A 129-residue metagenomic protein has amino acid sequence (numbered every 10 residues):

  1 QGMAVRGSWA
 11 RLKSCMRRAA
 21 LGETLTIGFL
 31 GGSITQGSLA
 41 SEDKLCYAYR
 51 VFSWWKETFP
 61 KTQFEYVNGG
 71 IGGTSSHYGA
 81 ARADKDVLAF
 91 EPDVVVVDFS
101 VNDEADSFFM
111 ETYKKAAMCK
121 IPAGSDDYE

Functional and structural regions predicted by a protein language model:
Q1-L30, T35-E42, F52-F64, L88-D93: N-terminal secretory targeting modules
G7-M16, Y49-F52, S76-A89, M110-M118: Alpha-helical scaffolding within the catalytic cores of extracellular/periplasmic polymer-degrading hydrolases
S33-Q36, I71-S76, S100-D106, D127-E129: Solvent-exposed loop/turn segments at secondary-structure junctions within structured extracellular/periplasmic domains
S38-D43, Y78-A80, D106-M110: Short, solvent-exposed loop/turn and secondary-structure capping segments
T58, K120-I121: Active-site neighborhood of glycoside hydrolase catalytic domains
E65-G69: General small-molecule cofactor/ligand-binding pocket signal
D84-V101: Proline-aspartate-enriched helix->loop->beta-strand connector
